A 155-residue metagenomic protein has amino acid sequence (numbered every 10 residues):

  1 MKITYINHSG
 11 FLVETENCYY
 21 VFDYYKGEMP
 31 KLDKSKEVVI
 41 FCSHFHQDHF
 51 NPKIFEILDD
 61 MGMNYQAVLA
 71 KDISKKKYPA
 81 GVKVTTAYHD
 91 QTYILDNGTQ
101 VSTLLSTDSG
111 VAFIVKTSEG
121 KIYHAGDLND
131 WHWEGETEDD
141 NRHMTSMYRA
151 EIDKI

Functional and structural regions predicted by a protein language model:
M1-S35, V82-K154: Core dinuclear metal-dependent hydrolase active-site scaffold
K26-I73, D153-I155: Active-site metal-binding motif and surrounding structural segment of the metallo-beta-lactamase
I57-L58, K75-T85: Short, aromatic/basic amphipathic alpha-helical patches
